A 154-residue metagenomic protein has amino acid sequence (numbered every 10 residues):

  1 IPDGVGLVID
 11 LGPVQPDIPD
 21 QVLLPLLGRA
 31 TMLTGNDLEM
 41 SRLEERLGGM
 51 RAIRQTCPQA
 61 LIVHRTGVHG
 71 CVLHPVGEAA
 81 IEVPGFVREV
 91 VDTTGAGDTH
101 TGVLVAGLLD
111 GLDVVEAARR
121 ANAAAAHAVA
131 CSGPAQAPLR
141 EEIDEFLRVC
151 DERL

Functional and structural regions predicted by a protein language model:
I1-V8, G12-E82: Conserved phosphate/ATP/ADP-binding segment of small-molecule kinases
E45-L154: Conserved phosphate-binding/catalytic region of the ribokinase-like
